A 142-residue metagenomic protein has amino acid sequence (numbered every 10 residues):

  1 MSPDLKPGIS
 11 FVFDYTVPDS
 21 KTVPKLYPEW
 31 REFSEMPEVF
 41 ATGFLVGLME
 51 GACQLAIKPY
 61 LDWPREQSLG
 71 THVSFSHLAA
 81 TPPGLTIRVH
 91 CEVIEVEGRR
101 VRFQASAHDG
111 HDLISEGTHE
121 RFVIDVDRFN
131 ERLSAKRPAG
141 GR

Functional and structural regions predicted by a protein language model:
S2-F40: Catalytic strand-loop segment that frames the active site of acyl-thioester-processing enzymes
V12-P18, S76, E120-F122: Generic structural detector for well-ordered beta-strands
V39-G47: Short, conserved micro-motifs enriched in small and acidic residues
C53-R88: Hydrophobic beta-strand-centered segment that forms part of the acyl-chain substrate-binding groove
P82-P83, E92-R142: HotDog/MaoC-like acyl-thioester-processing domains
